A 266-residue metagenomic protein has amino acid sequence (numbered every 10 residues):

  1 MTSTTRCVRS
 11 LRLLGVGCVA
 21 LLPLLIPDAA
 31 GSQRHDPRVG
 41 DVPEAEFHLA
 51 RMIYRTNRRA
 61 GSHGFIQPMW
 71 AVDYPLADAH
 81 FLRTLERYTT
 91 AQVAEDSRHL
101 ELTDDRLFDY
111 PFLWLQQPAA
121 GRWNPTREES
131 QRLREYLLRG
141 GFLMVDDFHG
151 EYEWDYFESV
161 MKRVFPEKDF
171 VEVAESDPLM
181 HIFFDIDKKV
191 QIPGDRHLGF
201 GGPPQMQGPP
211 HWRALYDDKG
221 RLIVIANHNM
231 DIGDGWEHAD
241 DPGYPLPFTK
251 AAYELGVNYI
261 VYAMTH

Functional and structural regions predicted by a protein language model:
M1-S10: N-terminal secretory signal peptides that target proteins for export/translocation
L14-L25: Bacterial N-terminal signal peptides
G31-F112, P118-A120, D231-D234, H238-H266: Aromatic-Pro/Gly-enriched surface loop or interdomain linker that acts as a lid/target-recognition segment
G40-A45, D105-D109, E129, Y136-L138 (+1 more regions): Extracellular/periplasmic catalytic domains that process cell-envelope and extracellular macromolecules
L49, L107, F112-W154: Short alpha-beta junction capping motif
N57-F65, G150-H238, Y253: An acidic, glycine-rich "communication" segment
A77, F81, E129-R132, E153-M161 (+1 more regions): Stable alpha-helical elements in mature extracytoplasmic
A91-E101, V145-G150, K168-S176: Surface-exposed patches in mature extracellular/periplasmic domains of secreted proteins
